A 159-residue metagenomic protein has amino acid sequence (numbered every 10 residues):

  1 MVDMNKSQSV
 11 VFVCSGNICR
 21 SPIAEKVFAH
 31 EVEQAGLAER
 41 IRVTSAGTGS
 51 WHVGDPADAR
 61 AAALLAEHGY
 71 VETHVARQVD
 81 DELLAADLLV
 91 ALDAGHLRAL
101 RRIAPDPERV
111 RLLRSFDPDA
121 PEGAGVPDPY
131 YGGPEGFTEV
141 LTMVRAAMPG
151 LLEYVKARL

Functional and structural regions predicted by a protein language model:
M1-L159: Short polar/charged helix/loop
